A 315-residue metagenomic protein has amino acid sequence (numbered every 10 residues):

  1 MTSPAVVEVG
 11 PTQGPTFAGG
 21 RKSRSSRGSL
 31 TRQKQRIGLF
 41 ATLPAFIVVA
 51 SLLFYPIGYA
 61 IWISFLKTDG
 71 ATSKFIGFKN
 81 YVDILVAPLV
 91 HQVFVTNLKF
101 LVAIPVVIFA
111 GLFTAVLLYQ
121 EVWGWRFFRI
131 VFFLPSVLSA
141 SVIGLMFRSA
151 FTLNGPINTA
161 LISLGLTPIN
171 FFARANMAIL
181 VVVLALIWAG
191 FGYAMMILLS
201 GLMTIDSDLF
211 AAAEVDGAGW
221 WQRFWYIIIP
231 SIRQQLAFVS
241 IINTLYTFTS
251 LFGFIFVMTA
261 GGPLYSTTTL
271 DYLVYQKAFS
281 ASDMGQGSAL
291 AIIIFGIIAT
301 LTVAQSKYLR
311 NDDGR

Functional and structural regions predicted by a protein language model:
M1-Q33: Short, Lys/Arg-rich, polar N-terminal cytosolic tail immediately upstream of the first transmembrane signal-anchor
K34-R315: A structural signal for multi-pass alpha-helical bundles of membrane permease subunits that mediate small-molecule
